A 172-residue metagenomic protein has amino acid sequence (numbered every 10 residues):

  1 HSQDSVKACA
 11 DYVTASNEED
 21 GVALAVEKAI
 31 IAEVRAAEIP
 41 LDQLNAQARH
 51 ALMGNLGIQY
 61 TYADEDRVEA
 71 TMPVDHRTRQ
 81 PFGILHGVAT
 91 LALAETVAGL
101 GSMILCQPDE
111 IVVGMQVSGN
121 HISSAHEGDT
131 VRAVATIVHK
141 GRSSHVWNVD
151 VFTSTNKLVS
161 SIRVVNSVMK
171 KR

Functional and structural regions predicted by a protein language model:
H1-A36: Mg2+-dependent phosphoryl-transfer enzymes with acidic/Ser/Thr/Gly-rich catalytic loops
V34-R172: Terminal targeting signals and extreme-terminal segments of soluble enzymes
